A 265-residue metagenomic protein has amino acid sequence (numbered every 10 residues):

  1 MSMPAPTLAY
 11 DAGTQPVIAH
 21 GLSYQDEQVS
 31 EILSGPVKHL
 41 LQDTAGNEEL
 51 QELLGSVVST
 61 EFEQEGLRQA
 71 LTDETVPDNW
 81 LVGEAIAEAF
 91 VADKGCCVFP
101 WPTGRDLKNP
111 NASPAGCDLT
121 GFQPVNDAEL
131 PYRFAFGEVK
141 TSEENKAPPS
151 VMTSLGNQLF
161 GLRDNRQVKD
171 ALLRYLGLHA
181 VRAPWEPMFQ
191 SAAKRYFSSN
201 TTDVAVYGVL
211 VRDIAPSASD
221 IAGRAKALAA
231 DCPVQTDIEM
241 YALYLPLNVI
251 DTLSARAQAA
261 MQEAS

Functional and structural regions predicted by a protein language model:
M1, T7, K194-S265: Non-catalytic C-terminal interaction segments of nucleic acid-processing enzymes
M1-S59, E65-E74, V249-S265: Nuclease-adjacent, charged terminal/linker segments that flank catalytic cores
L67-I86, K108-P110: A short, highly charged nucleic-acid-interacting micro-segment common to nuclease and nuclease-linked defense proteins
V91, L119-G121, A135-T141: Conserved catalytic cores of phosphodiester-cleaving nucleases, focusing on short active-site segments
K94-A112: A short acidic/basic microdomain associated with nuclease active sites
N111-G121: Charged, often glycine-rich, active-site loop that binds/positions anionic groups
V125-Y132: Short, solvent-exposed loop/turn segments that connect beta-strands within catalytic domains and beta-strand-rich
K146-A218: Acidic, metal/cofactor-coordinating or nucleic-acid-engaging core segments within structured domains
